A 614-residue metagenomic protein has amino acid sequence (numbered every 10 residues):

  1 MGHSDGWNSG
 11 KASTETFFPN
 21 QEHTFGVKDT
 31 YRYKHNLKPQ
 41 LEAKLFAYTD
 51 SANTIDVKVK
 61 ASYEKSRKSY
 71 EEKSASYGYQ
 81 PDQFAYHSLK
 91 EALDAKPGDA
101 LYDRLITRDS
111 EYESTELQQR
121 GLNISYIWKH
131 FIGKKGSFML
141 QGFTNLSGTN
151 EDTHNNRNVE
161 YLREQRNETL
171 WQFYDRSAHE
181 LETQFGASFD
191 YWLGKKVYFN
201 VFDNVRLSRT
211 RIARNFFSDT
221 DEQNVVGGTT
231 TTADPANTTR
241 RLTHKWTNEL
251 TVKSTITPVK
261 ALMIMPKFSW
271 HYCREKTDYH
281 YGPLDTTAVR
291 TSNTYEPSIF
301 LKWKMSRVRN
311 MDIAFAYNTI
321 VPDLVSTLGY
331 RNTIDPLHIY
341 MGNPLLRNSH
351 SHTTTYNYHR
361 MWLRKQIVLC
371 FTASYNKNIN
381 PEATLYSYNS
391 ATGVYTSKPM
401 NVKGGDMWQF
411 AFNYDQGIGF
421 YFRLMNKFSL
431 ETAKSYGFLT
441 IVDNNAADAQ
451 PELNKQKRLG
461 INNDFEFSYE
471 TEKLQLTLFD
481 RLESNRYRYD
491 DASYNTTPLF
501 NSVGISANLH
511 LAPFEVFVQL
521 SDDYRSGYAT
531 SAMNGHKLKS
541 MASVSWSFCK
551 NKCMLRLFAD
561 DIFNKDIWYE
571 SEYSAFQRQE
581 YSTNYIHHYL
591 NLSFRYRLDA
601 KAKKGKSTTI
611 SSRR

Functional and structural regions predicted by a protein language model:
M1-S545, C549-R614: Primarily recognizes Gram-negative and organellar outer-membrane beta-barrels
